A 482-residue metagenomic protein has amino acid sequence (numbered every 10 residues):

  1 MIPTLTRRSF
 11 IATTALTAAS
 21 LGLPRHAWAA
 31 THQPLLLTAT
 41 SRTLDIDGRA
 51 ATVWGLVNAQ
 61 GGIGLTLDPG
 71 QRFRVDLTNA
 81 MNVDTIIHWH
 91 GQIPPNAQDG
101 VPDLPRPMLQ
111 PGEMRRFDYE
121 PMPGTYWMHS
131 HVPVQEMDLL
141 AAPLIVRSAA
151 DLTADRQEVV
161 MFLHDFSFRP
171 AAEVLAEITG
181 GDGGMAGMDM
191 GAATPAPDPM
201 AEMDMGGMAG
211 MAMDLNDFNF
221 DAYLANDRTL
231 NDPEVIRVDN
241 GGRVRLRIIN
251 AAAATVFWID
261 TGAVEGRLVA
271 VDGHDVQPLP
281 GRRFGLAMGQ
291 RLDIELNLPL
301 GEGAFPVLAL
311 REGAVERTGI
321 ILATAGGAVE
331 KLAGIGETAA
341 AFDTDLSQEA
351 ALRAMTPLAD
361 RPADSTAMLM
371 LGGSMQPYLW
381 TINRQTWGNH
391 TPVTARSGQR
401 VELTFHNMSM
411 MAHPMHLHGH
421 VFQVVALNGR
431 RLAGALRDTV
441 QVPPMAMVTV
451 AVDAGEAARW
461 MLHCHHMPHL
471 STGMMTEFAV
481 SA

Functional and structural regions predicted by a protein language model:
M1-T4, S9-A29: N-terminal export signals
G22-V53: C-terminal segment of N-terminal export signals and the immediately downstream linker at the start of the mature
W28-L36, L140-D182, G187-M200, H274-M410 (+2 more regions): Extended terminal and domain-junction accessory segments
G48-T66, L224-I236, Q376-S397: N-terminal edge beta-strand
Q60, L65, G91-M122, T153 (+4 more regions): Extracytoplasmic beta-sandwich strand-turn segments characteristic of Greek-key/jelly-roll folds
L77-M81, I249-N250, F405-S409: Asparagine-centered strand-capping/turn motif at beta-strand->loop junctions
F117-D151: Hydrophobic or amphipathic alpha-helical targeting/insertion segments
F162-G242, I249-A252: Acidic-aromatic/histidine active-site loop/patch
